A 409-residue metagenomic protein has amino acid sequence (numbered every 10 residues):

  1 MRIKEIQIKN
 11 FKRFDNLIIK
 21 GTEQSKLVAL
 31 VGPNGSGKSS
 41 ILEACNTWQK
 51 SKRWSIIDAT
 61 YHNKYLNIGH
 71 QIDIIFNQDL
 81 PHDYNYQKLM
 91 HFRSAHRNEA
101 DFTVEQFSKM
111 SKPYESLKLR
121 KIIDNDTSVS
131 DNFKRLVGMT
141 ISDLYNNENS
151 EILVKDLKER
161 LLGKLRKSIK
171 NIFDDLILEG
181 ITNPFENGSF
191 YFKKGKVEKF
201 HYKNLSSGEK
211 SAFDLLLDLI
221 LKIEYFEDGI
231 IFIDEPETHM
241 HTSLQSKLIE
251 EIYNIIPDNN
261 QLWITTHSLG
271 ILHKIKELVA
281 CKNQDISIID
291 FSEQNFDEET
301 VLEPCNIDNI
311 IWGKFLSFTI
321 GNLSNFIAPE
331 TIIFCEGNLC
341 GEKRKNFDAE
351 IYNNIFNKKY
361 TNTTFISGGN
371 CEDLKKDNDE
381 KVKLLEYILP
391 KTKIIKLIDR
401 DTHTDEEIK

Functional and structural regions predicted by a protein language model:
M1-C45: Pre-Walker A-like glycine/lysine-rich segment at the N-terminus of P-loop NTPase domains
K20, N254, G270-K393: RecA-like P-loop NTPase motor core
E43-K88: Conserved P-loop NTP-binding catalytic core
R120-K210, L217-I230: Extended helical coiled-coil dimerization/tether regions that scaffold and oligomerize large DNA-maintenance assemblies
L215, L248-I249: Conserved hydrophobic alpha-helix in the ABC-type ATPase nucleotide-binding domain
D234-P236: Walker B catalytic acidic pair
N260, T266-H267, E293: Conserved H-loop
K393-K409: Activity-critical C-terminal alpha-helical subdomain
